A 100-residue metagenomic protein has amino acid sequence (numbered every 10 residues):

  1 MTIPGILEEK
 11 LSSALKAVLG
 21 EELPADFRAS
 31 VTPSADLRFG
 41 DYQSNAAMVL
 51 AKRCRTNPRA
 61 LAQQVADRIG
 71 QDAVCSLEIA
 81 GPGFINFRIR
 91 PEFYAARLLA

Functional and structural regions predicted by a protein language model:
M1-A100: N-terminal alpha-helical targeting/anchoring segments
